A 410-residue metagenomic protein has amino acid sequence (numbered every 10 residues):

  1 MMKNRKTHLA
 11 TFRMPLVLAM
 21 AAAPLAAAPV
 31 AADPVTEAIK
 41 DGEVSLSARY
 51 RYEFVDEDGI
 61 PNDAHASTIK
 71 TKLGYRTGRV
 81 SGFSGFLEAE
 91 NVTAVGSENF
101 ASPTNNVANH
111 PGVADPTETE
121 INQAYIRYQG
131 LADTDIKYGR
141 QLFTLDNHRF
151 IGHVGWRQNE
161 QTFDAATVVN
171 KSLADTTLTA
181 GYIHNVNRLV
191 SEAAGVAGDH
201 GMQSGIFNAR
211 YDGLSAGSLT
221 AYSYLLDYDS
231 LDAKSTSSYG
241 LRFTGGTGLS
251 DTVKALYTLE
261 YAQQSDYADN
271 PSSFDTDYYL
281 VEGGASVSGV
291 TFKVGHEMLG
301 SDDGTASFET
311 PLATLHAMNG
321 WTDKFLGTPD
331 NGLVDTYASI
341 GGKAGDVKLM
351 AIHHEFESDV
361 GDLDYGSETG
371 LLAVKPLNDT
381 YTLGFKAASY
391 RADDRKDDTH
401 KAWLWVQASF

Functional and structural regions predicted by a protein language model:
M1-A10: N-terminal secretory signal peptides that target proteins for export/translocation
T7, M14-L16, A23, T310-A313: Intrinsic-disorder/low-complexity peptide segments enriched for small residues
A10-R13, D275, T291-K293, E309: Compositionally biased, low-structure terminal segments
P15-L16, A21-F143, A166-S172, T176-L178 (+4 more regions): Beta-barrel outer-membrane channel/assembly domains of diderm bacteria
D58-P61, I151-H153, E192-A194, L231-S235 (+3 more regions): Short, solvent-exposed loop/turn segments at secondary-structure boundaries
N99-N122, L131-D232, S237, L241 (+1 more regions): Surface-exposed coil loops of outer-membrane beta-barrel proteins
E120-Y125, A197-D199, F292-M298, D362: Short, mixed-charge, low-aromatic patches
L214-A216, L225-D303: Long, internal scaffold/assembly segments composed of regular secondary structure
